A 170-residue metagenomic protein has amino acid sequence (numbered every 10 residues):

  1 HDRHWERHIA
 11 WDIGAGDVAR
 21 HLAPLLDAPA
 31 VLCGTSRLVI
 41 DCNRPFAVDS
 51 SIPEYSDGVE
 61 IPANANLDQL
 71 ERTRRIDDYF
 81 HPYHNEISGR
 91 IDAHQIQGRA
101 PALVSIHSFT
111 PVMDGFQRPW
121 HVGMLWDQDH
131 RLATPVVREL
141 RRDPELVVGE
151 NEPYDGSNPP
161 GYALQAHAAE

Functional and structural regions predicted by a protein language model:
H1-L103, S108-E170: N-terminal catalytic or cofactor-binding beta/alpha core of small enzyme domains
